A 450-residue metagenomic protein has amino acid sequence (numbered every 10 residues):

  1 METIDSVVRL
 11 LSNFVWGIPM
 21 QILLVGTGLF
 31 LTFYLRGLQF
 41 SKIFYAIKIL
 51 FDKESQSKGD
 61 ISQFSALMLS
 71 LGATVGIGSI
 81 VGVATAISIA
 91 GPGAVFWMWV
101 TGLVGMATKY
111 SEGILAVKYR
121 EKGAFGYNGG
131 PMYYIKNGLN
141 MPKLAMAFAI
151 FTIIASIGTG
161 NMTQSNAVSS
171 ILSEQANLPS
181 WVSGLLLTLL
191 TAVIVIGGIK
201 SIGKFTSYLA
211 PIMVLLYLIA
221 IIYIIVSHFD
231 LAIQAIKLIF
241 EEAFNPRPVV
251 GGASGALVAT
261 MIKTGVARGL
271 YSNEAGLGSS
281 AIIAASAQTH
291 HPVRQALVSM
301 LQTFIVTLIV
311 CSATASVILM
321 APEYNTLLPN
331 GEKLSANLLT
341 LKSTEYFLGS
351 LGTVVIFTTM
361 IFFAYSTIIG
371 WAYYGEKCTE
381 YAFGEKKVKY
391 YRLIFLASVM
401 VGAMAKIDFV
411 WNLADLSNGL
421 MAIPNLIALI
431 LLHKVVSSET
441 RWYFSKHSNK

Functional and structural regions predicted by a protein language model:
M1-I77, S88-G93, G105, M400 (+1 more regions): N-terminal alpha-helical transmembrane segments of multi-pass membrane transport and channel/translocase proteins
T3-I4, M20, L35-Q39, S79-V83 (+6 more regions): Transmembrane helix-loop junctions in multi-pass membrane proteins
Q21-T27, S62-S70, M141-A155, L185-L186 (+5 more regions): Select transmembrane alpha-helical segments in multipass membrane proteins
L23-F30, Y34-I47, N166-L172, L178-F240 (+3 more regions): Membrane-interface loop-to-helix entry segments
F30-T32, T101-F125, P131-V195, T358-T367: Helix-loop-helix module between adjacent transmembrane segments
G37-Q63, T85-V95, A107-L139, Y324-F347 (+3 more regions): Flexible loop linkers connecting adjacent transmembrane helices in multi-pass alpha-helical membrane transporters
S57-I89, L115-K118, G123-M132, K136 (+3 more regions): Alpha-helical membrane segments and immediately flanking helix-loop junctions that form or couple to the substrate/ion
Y110-Y119, A124, I222-L238, V250-A253 (+3 more regions): Extracellular/periplasmic helix-exit of transmembrane alpha-helices
